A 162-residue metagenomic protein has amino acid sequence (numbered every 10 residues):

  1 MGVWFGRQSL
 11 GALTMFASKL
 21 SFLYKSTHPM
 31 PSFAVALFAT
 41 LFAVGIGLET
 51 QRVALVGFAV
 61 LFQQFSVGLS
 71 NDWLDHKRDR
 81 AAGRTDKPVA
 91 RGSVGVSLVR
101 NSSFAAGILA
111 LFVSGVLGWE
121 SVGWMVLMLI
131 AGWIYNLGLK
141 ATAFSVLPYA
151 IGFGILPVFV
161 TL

Functional and structural regions predicted by a protein language model:
G2-L162: Multi-pass alpha-helical membrane architecture of UbiA-family and related isoprenoid/lipid prenyltransferases
